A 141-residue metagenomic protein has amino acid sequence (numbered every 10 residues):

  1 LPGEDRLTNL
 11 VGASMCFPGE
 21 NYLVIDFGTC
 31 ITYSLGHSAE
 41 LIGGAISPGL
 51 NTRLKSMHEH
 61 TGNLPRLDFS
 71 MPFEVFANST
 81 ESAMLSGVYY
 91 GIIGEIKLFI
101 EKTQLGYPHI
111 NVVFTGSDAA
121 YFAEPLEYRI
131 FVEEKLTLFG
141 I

Functional and structural regions predicted by a protein language model:
L1-L23, S38-I141: Nucleotide/phosphate-binding catalytic cleft detector across ATP-hydrolyzing and phosphate-transferring enzymes
I25-F27: Active-site flanking residues adjacent to catalytic metal/cofactor-binding acidic residues
T29-C30, A119: Short glycine-rich anion-binding loops that position phosphate/pyrophosphate groups of nucleotides and phosphorylated
C30-G36: Short beta-strand scaffold segments in enzyme catalytic cores
